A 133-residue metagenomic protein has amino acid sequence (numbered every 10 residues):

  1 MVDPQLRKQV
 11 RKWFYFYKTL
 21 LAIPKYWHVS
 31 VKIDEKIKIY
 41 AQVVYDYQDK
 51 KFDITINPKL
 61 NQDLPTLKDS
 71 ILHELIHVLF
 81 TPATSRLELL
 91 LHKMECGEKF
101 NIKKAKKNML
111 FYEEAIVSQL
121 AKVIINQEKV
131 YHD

Functional and structural regions predicted by a protein language model:
M1-P65, P82-D133: Metalloprotease/metallohydrolase-associated module, dominated by Zn2+-dependent proteases
D69-P82: Active-site recognition of the HExxH zinc-binding catalytic motif
